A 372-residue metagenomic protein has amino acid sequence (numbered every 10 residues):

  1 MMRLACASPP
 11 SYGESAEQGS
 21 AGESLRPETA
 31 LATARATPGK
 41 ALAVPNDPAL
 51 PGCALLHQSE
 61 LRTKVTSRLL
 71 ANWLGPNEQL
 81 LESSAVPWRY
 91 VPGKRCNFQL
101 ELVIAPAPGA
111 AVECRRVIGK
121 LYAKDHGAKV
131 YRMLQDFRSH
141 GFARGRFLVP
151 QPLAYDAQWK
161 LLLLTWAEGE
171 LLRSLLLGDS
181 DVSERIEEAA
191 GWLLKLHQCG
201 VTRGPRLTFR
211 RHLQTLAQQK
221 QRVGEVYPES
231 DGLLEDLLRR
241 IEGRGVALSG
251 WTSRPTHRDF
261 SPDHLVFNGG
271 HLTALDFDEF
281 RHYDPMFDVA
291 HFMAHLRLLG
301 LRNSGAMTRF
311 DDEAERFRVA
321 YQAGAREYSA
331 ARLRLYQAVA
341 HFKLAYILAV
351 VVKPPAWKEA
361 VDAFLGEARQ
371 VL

Functional and structural regions predicted by a protein language model:
R26-S83: Juxta-kinase regulatory segment immediately upstream of eukaryotic protein kinase catalytic domains
L56-A71, E113-W159, L175-L196: A conserved alpha-helical element in kinase catalytic cores
L61-V86, V201-R258, A323-A325: An alpha-helical support segment within catalytic cores of ATP-dependent transferases
V86-G109, K160-L163, E242-F287: Active-site acidic catalytic loop and adjacent metal/ATP-binding pocket of ATP-dependent phosphoryl transfer enzymes
A157-V182, K195-T202, L216-E229, L298-L299 (+1 more regions): A glycine-centered beta->alpha junction motif in the catalytic cores of kinase/phosphotransferase enzymes
F287-A325, V339-A356: Active-site activation/catalytic loop segments of kinase-like enzymes and analogous catalytic loops in related
R326-A338: All-alpha amphipathic helical-bundle segments outside canonical DNA-binding/catalytic cores that form hydrophobic
